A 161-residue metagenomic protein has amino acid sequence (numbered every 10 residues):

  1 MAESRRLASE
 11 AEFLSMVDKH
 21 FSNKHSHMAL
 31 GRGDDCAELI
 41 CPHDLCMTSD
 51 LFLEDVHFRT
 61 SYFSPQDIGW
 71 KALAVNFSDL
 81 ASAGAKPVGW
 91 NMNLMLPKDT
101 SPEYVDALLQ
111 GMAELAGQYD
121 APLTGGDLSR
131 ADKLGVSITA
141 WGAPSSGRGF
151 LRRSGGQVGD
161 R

Functional and structural regions predicted by a protein language model:
M1-S64, M92, G111-L115: Extreme N-terminal cap/leader segments of soluble proteins
A11, D35-C36, L51, L80 (+2 more regions): Generic detector of well-ordered alpha-helical packing
M28-G31, N76, G126-L128: Short beta-strand
R32-D34, N76, P87, K133: Short Gly/Ser/Thr- and Asp/Glu-enriched loop/turn motifs at secondary-structure junctions
G33, F63-D67, K71, E103 (+1 more regions): Residues at secondary-structure transition points
D34-C36, A72, L128-S129, S145: Short, flexible micro-motifs
P42, F52, P87-R161: Glycine-rich anion-binding loops of enzyme active sites
P65-G89, Q110-Q118: Small-aliphatic-rich amphipathic alpha-helix that forms the alpha element of a beta-alpha
